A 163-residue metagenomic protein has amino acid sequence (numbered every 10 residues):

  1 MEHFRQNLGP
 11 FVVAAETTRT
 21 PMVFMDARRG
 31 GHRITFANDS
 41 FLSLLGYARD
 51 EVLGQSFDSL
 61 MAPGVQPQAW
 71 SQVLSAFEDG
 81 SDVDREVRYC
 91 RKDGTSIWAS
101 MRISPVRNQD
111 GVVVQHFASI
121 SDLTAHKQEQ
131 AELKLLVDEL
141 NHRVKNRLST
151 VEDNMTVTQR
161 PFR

Functional and structural regions predicted by a protein language model:
M1, V112-D122: PAS-family sensory domains
T17-P21, Q66-P67, A76-E86: PAS/PAS-like sensory domains
A27-R28, R88-G94, R107: PAS-family sensory domains
N38-F41, G94: N-terminal capping loop/helix in small sensory signaling domains highlighted by a polar->aromatic N-x2-3-F motif
F41-V52, R160: PAS/PAS-like sensory domain cap-loop motif
L53-G64: PAS-family sensory/regulatory domains
M101-I103, I120: Sensory-domain boundary capping and coupling elements
K127-E139: Sensory-domain boundary/capping and coupling elements
